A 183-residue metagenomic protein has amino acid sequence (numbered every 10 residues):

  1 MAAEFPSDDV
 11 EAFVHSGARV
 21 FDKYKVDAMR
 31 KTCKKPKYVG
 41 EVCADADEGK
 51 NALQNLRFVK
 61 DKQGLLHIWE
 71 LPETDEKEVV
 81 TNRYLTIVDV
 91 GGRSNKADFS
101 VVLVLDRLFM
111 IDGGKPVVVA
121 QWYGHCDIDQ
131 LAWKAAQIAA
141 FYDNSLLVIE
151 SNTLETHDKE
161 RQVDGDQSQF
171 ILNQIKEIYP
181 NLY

Functional and structural regions predicted by a protein language model:
M1-Y183: RNase H-like, metal-dependent nuclease domains and their acidic two-metal-ion catalytic environment used
